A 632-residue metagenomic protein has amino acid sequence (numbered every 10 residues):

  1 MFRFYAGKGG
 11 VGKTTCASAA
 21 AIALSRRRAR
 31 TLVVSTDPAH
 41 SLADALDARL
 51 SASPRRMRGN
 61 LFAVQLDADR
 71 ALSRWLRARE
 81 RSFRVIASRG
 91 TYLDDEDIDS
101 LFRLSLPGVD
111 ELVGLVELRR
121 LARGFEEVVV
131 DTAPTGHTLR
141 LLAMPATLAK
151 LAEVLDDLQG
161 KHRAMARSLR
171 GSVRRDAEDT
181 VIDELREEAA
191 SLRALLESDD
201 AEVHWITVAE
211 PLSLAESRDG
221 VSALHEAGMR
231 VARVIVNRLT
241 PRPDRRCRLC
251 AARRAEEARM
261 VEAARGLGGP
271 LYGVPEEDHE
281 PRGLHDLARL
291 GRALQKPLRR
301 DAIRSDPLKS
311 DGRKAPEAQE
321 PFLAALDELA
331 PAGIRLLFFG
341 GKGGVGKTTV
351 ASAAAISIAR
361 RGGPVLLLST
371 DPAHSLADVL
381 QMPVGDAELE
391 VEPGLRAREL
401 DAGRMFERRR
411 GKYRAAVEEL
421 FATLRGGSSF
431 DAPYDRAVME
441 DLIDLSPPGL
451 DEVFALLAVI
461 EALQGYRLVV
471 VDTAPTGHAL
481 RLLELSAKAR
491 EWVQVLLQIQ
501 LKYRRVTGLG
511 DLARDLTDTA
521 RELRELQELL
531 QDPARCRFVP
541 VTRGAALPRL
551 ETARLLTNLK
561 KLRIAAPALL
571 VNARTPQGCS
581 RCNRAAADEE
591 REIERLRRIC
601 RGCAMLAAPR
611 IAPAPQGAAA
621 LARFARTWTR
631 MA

Functional and structural regions predicted by a protein language model:
M1-R3, G333-L337: Pre-Walker A (Motif I) flank of P-loop NTPase domains
A6, F339-G340: Residues at the beta-strand->loop junction immediately N-terminal to the Walker
A6-L66, T132, G136-A149, V345-E407 (+2 more regions): Walker A/P-loop NTP-binding active-site region of P-loop NTPases, recognizing the glycine-rich GxxxxGKT/S
V33, E127, R233, L367 (+3 more regions): Hydrophobic "anchor" residues on beta-strands that sit immediately upstream of conserved functional sites
P38-S41, A68-L72, P134-H137, P145-L148 (+10 more regions): Conserved nucleotide-binding/hydrolysis micro-motifs of P-loop NTPases
A43-F102, V109, H374-P433, A437: P-loop NTPase motor core
R84-I206, E210-P211, A215-D219, F421-V541 (+2 more regions): Phosphate/Mg2+-binding loops and adjacent switch elements in nucleotide/diphosphate-handling enzyme cores
G171, R186-I334, P383-G385, V391 (+1 more regions): C-terminal lobe/tail of nucleotide-utilizing enzymes
